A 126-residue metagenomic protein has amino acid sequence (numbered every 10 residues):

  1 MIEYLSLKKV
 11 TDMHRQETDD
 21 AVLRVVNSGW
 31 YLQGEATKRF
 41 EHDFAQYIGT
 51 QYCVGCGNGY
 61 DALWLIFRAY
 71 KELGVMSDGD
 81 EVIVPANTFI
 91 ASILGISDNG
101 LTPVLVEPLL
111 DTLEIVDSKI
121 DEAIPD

Functional and structural regions predicted by a protein language model:
M1-W30, E35: N-terminal "arm"/small-domain region of PLP-dependent enzymes with the aminotransferase-like
S6, G55, V84: Small/polar loops that bind or transfer phosphate-bearing groups
V10, D61, F89: Short, solvent-exposed loop/turn segments at secondary-structure junctions
Q16, D20-N27, K38-G49, S118-P125: Replace "anionic and nucleotidyl ligands
W30, E35-E81, G95-N99, L105: Phosphate-binding glycine-rich loop
K71-D126: PLP-dependent aminotransferase-like
